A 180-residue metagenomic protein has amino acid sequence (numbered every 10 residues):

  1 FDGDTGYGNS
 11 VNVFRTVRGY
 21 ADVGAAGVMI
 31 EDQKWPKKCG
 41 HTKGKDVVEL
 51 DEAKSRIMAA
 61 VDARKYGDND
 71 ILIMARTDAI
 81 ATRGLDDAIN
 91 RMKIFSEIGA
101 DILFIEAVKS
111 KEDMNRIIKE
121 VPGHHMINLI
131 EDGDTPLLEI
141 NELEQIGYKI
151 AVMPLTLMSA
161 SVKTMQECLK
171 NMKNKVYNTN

Functional and structural regions predicted by a protein language model:
F1-L155, A160-N171: Alpha/beta enzyme core
K175-N180: Flexible C-terminal active-site loop/helix
